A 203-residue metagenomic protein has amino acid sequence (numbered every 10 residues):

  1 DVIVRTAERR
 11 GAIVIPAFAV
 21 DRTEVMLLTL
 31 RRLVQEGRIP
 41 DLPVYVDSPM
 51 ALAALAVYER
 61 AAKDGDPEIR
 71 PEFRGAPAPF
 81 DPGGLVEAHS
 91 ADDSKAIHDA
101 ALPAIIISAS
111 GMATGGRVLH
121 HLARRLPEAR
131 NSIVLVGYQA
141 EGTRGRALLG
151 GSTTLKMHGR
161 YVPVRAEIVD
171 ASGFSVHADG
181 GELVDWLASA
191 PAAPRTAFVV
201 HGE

Functional and structural regions predicted by a protein language model:
D1-E203: Acidic/His-rich, metal-assisted hydrolase cores and their charged scaffolds
